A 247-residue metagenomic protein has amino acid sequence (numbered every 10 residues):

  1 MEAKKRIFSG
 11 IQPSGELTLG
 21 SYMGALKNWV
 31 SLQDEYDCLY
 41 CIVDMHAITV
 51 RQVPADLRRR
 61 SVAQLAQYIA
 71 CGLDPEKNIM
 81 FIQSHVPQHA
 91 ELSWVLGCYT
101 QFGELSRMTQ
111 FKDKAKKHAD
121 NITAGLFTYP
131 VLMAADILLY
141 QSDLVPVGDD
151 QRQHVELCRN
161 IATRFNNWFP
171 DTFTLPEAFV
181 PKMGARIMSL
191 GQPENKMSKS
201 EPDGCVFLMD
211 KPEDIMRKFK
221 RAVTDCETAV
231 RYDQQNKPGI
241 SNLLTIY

Functional and structural regions predicted by a protein language model:
E2-A135: N-terminal Rossmann-like or analogous alpha/beta NTP/dinucleotide-binding catalytic cores that position adenine
K112-Y247: Active-site cores that bind ATP or allylic diphosphates and position pyrophosphate for catalysis
